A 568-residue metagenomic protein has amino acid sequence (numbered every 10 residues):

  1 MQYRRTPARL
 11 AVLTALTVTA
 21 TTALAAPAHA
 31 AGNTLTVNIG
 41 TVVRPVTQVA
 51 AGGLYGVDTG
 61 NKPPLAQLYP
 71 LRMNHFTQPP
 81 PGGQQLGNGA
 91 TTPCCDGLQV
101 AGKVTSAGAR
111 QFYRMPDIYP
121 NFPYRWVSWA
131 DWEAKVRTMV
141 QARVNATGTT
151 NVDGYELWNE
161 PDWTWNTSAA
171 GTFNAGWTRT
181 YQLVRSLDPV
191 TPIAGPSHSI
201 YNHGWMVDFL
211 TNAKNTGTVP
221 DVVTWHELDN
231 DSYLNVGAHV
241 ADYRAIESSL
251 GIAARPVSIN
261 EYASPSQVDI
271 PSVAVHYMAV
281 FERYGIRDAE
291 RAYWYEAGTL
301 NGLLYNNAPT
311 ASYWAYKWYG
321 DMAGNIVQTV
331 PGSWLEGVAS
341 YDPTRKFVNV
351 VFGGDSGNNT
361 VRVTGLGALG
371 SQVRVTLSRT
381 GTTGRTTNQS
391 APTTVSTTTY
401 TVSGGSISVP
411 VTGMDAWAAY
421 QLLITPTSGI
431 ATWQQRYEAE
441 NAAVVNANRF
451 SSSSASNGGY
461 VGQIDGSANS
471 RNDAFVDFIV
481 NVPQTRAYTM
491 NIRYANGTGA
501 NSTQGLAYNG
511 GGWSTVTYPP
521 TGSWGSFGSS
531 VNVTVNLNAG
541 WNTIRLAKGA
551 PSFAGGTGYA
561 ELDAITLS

Functional and structural regions predicted by a protein language model:
M1-A30: Secretory targeting and sorting signals
A31-P81: Boundary/entry segment of secreted carbohydrate-active catalytic domains
L71-P220, T224-N230: Substrate-binding cleft and catalytic face of glycoside hydrolase catalytic domains, especially the flexible beta-alpha
D221, W225-V268, D321: Glycoside hydrolase catalytic-domain groove-lining segments
S264-K346, F352-G354: Aromatic/acidic polysaccharide-binding cleft in carbohydrate-active enzymes
W334-G384, T412-D415, I479-V480, Q484 (+1 more regions): Carbohydrate-binding surface patches
P392-A431, I544: C-terminal beta-strand-rich structural cap/linker in extracellular carbohydrate-active enzymes
T427-S568: Extracytoplasmic
